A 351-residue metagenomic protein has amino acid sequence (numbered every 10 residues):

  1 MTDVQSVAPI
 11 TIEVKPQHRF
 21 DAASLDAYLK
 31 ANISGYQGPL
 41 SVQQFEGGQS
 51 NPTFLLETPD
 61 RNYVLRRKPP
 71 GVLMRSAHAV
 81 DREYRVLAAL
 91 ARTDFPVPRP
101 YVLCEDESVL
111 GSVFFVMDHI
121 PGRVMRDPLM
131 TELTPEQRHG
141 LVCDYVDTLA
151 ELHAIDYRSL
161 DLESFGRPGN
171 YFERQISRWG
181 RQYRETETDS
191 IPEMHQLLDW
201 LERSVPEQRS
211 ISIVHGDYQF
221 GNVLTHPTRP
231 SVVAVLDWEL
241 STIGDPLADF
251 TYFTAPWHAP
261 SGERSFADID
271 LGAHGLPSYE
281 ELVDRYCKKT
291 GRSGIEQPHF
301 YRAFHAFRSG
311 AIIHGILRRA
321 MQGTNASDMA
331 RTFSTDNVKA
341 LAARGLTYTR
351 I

Functional and structural regions predicted by a protein language model:
T2-V4, I10-K15, R184-E185, A267-P277 (+3 more regions): ATP/Mg2+ or Mg2+-diphosphate-binding catalytic cores that bind nucleotide phosphates or diphosphates via glycine-rich
T2-Y36: Juxta-kinase regulatory segment immediately upstream of eukaryotic protein kinase catalytic domains
P39-I213, P227-R229: ATP-binding pocket architecture of kinase catalytic cores
G166-R167, S293-H305: All-alpha amphipathic helical-bundle segments outside canonical DNA-binding/catalytic cores that form hydrophobic
I213-H215, F220: Catalytic-loop of the protein kinase fold
L236-S241: Activation of the activation-loop gatekeeper triad in protein kinase-fold domains
D249-P260, R264: C-lobe/activation-segment region of protein kinase-like
